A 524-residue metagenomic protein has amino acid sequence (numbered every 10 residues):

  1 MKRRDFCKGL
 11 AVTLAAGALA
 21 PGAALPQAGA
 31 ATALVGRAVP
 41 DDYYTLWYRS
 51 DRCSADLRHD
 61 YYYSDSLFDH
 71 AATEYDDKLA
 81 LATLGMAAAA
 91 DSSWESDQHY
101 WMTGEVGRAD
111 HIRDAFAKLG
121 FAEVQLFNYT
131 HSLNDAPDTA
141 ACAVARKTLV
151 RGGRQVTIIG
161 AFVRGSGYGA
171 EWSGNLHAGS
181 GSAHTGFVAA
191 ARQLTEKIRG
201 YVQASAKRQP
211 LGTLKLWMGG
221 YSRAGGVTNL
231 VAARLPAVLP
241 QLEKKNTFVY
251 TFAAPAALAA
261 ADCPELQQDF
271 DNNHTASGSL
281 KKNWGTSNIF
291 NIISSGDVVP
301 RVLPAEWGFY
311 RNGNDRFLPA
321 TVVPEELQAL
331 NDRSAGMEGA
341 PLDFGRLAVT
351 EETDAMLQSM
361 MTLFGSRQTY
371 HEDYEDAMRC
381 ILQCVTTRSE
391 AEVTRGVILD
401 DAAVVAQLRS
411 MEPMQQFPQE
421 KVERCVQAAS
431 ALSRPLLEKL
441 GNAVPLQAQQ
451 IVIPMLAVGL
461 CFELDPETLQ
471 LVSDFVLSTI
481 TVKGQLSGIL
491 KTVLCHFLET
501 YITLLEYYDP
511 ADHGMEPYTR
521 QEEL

Functional and structural regions predicted by a protein language model:
D5-A28: N-terminal export signals
P21-Y43: C-terminal segment of N-terminal export signals and the immediately downstream linker at the start of the mature
P40, R49, R58-D60, S64-A80 (+8 more regions): C-terminal His-loop and adjacent cap/lid subdomain of alpha/beta-hydrolase
H59, Y100-R113, N272-S279, G339-A340 (+1 more regions): Surface-exposed intrinsically disordered loops and tails
D110-G219, L230, R234-T251, P264-N288: A conserved cap/lid and substrate-binding interface adjacent to the catalytic center of lipid-processing enzymes
S222-V227: Active-site loop->helix "elbow" adjoining a glycine-rich segment at hydrolase catalytic centers
F248-A340: The feature captures the conserved acid-bearing segment of alpha/beta-hydrolase catalytic domains
